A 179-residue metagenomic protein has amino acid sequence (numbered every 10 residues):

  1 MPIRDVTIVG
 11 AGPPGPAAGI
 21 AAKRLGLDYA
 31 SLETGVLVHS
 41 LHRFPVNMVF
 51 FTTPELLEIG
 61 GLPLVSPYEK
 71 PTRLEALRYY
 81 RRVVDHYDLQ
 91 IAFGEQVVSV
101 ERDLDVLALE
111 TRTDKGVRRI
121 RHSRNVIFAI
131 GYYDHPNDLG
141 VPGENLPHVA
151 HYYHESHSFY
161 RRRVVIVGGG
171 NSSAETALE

Functional and structural regions predicted by a protein language model:
M1-R4, I8-T34, Y152-E179: Rossmann-like dinucleotide/flavin-binding elements
M1-V9, H86-R162: FAD-binding core/adjacent interface of flavoenzyme oxidoreductases
G15, V38, S99, Y133-H135 (+1 more regions): Glycine-rich nucleotide phosphate-binding loop and flanking beta-alpha elements of Rossmann-like dinucleotide-binding
G19-A21, H42-R43, D138-P142, A177-E179: Short amphipathic alpha-helical segments
K23, E55, D85, V117: Short polybasic/polar patches that bind polyanions
L25-G26, N47-V49, P142-L146: Glycine-rich, phosphate-binding/catalytic loops in enzymes
H39-R78: Glycine-rich active-site loop/strand segments that organize a redox cofactor
